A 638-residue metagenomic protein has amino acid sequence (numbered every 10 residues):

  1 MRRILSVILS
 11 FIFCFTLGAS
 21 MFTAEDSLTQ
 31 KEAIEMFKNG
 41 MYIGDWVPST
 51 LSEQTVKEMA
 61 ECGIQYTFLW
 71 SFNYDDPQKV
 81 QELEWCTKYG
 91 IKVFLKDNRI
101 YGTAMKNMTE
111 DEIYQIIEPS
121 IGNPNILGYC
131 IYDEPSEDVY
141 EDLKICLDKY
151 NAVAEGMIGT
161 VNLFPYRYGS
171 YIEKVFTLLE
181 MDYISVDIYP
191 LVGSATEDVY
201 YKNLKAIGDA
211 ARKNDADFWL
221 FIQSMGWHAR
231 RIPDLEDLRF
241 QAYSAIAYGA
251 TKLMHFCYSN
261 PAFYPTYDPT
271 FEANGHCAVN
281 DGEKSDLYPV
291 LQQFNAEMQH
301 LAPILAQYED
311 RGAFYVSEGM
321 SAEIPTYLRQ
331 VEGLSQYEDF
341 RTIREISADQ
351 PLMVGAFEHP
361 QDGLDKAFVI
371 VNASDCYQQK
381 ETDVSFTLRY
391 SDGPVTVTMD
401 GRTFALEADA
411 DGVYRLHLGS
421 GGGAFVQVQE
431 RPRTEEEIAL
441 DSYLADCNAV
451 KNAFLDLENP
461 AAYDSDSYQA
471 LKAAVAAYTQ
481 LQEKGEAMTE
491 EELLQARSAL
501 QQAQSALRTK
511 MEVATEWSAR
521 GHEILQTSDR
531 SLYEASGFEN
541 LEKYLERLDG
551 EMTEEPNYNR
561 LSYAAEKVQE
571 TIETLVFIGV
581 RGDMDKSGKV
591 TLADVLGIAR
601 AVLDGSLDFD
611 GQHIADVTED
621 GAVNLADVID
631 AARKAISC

Functional and structural regions predicted by a protein language model:
T16-A24, T574-C638: Cellulosome-associated attachment modules in secreted, modular CAZymes
G40-W85, Y89-F94, L179-I184: Catalytic domains of carbohydrate-active enzymes, especially glycoside hydrolases
W46, F94-G102, L147-I172, N214-W227 (+2 more regions): Aromatic-lined carbohydrate-recognition surfaces of secreted/lumenal glycan-active proteins
E112-D142, Y166-G193: Active-site groove signature of glycoside hydrolases
A206-F240, F271-A278: Active-site clefts of carbohydrate-active enzymes
G319-S391: Carbohydrate-binding surface patches
D409-T434: C-terminal beta-strand-rich structural cap/linker in extracellular carbohydrate-active enzymes
R433-V580: Beta-rich interaction/scaffold domains
